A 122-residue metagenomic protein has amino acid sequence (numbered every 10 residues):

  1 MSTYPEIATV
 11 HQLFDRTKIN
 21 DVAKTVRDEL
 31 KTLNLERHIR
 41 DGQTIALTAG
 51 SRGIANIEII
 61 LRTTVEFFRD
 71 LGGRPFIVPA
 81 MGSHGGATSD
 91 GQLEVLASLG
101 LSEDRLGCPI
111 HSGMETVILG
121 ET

Functional and structural regions predicted by a protein language model:
M1-V26: N-terminal amphipathic/basic leader segments beginning at the initiator methionine
S2-P5, L30, L96, S112-M114: N-terminal functional modules and adjacent low-complexity/disordered segments of proteins
Y4-H11, H38, A97-L106: A broad, low-specificity signal for short, low-complexity segments enriched in glycine/proline and polar/charged
L13-K18, I45-L47, M81, L106-H111: A generic short-segment signal for beta-strand/edge and adjacent turn/coil regions
N20-T25, G86, G113-V117: Short linear motifs at secondary-structure transitions and domain/linker junctions
K24-L93: N-terminal active-site beta-alpha-beta segment that forms phosphate/nucleotide-binding and substrate-recognition loops
G91, V95-T122: An acidic, phosphate/nucleotide-engaging active-site surface
